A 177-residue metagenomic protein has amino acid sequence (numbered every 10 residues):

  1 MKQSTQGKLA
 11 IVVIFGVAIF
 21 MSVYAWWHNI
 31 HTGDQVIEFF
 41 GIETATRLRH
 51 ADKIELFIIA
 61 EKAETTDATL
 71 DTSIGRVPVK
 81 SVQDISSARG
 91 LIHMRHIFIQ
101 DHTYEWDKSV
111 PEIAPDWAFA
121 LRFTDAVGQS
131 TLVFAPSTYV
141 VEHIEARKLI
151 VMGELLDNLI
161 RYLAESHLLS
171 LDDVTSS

Functional and structural regions predicted by a protein language model:
Q3-S177: Function-determining sites in protein domains
